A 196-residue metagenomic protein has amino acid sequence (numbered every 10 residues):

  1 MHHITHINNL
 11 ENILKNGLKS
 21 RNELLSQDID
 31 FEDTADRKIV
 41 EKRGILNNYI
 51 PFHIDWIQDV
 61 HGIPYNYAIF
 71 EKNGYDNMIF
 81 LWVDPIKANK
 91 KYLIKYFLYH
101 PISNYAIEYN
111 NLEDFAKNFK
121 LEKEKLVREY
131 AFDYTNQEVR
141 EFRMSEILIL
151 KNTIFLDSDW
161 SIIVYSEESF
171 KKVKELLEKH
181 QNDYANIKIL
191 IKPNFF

Functional and structural regions predicted by a protein language model:
M1-F196: Active-site-proximal loop/hinge segments that shape catalytic or ion-binding/gating pockets
